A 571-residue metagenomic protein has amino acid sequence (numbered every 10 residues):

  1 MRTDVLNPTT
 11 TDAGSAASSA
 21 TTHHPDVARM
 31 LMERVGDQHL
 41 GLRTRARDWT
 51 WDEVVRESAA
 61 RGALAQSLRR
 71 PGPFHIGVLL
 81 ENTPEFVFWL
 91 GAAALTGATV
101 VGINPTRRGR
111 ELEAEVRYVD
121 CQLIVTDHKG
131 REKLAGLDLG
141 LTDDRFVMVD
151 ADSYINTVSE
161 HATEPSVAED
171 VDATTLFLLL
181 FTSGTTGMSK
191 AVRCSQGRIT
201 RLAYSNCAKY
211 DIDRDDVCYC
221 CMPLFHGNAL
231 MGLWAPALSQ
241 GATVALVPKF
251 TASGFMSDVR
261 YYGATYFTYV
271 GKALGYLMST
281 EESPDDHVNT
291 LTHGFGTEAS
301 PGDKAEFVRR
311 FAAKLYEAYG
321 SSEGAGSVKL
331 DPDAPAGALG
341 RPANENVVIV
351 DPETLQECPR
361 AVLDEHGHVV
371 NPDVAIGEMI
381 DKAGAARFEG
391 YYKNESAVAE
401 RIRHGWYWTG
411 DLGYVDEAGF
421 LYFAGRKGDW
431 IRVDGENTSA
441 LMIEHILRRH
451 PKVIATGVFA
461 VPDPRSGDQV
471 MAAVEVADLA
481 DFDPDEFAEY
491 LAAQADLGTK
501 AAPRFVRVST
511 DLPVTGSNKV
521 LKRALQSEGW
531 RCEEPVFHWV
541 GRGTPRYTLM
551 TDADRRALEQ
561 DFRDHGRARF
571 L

Functional and structural regions predicted by a protein language model:
R47, A63-R107, P223, N437: Conserved AMP-binding/adenylate-forming
T50-E53, F177-R201: Conserved AMP-binding A3 loop
G97, T200-V217, F225-T265, T280: Conserved AMP-binding/adenylation subdomain of ANL enzymes
R107, I124, D381-K393, A397-E400 (+4 more regions): AMP-binding/adenylate-forming catalytic core of the ANL superfamily
R131-A173, S183, E345-N346, D351: ANL superfamily adenylate-forming
A162-F181, M188, D211-V217: Conserved pre-ATP/AMP-binding loop-to-beta segment of ANL
S239, Y261-Y269, M278-T354: Gly/Ser/Thr-rich phosphate-binding loop
I431, G457-D463, M471-E475, F487-L571: Conserved C-terminal "lid"/linker of ANL adenylate-forming enzymes
